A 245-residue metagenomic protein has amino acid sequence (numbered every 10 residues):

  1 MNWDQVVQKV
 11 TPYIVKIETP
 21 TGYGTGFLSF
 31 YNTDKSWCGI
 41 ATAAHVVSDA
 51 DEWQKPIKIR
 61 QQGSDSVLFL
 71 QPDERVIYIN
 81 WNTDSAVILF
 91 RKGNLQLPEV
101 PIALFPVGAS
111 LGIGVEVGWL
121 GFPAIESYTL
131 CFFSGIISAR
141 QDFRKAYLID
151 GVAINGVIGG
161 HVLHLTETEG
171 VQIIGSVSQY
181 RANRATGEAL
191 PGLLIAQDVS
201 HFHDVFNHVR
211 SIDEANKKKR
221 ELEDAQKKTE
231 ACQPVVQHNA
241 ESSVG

Functional and structural regions predicted by a protein language model:
M1-Y31, I40, T83-A86, A231-C232: N-terminal activation segment of mature serine protease catalytic domains
N2, S48, E99-G159, L163 (+1 more regions): Flexible, gly/ser-rich surface segments that form the specificity/activation loops bordering the active-site cleft
Q5-V6, Y23, F30-W81: Catalytic-histidine neighborhood of serine endopeptidases, predominantly the chymotrypsin-like S1/PA family
V7, H164-G245: C-terminal subregion of chymotrypsin/trypsin-like serine protease catalytic domains
I17, G26, C38-T42, I88 (+8 more regions): Terminal peptide-recognition signature
I17-Y23, V67-F69, Y128-F133: Short coil-to-beta-strand transition motifs
D84-P98: Short, basic/aromatic beta-hairpin or loop at an interaction surface
